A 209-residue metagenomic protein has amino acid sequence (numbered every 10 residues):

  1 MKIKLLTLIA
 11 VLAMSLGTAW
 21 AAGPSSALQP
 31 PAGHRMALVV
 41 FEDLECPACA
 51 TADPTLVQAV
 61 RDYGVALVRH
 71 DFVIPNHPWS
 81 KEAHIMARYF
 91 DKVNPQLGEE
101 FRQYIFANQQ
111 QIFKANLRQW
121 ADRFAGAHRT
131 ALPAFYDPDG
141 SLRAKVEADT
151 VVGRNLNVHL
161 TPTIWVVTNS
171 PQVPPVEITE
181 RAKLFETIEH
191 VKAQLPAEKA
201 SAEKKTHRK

Functional and structural regions predicted by a protein language model:
M1-L5: Positively charged n-region of N-terminal signal peptides that target proteins for export
T7-G17: Bacterial N-terminal signal peptides
A22-M36: A short beta-strand-turn-helix
P31-G33, V60-D62, W79, N155-L160: Extracellular/periplasmic catalytic domains that process cell-envelope and extracellular macromolecules
A32-C46, L67: Short active-site neighborhood of thiol/selenol oxidoreductases, capturing the structured segment around
E42, D53, D71, T168-S170 (+1 more regions): A mature extracytoplasmic/lumenal domain signature
L44, A50-A125: Structural alpha/beta surface segment adjacent to cysteine/selenocysteine redox centers across thiol/disulfide enzymes
D122-K209: C-terminal cap of thioredoxin/glutaredoxin-like
